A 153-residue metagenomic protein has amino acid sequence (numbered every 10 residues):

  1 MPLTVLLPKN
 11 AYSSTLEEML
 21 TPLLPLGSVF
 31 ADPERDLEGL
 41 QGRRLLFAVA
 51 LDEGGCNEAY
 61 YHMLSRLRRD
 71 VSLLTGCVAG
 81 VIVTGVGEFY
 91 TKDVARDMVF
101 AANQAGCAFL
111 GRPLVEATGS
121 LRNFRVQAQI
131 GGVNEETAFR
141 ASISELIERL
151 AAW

Functional and structural regions predicted by a protein language model:
P2-W153: FMN-binding flavodoxin-like domain, especially the glycine-rich phosphate-binding loop
